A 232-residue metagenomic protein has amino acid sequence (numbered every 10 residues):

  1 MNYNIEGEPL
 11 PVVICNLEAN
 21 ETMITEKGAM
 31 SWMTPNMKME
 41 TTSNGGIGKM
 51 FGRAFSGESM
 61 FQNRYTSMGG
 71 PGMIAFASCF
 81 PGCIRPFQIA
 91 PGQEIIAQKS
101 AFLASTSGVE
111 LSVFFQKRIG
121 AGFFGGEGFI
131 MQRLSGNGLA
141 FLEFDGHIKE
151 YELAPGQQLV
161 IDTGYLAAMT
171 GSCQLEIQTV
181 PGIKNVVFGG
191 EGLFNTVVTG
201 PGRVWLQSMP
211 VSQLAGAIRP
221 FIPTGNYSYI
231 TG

Functional and structural regions predicted by a protein language model:
M1-G232: Composition-driven recognition of glycine/serine/threonine/acidic- and proline-rich low-complexity segments and repeats
